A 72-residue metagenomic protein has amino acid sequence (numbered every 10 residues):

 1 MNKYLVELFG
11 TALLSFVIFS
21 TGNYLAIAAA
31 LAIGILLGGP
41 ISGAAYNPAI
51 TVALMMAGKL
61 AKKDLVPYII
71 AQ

Functional and structural regions predicted by a protein language model:
M1-Q72: Membrane-interface helix-loop junctions and terminal tails of multi-pass membrane proteins
